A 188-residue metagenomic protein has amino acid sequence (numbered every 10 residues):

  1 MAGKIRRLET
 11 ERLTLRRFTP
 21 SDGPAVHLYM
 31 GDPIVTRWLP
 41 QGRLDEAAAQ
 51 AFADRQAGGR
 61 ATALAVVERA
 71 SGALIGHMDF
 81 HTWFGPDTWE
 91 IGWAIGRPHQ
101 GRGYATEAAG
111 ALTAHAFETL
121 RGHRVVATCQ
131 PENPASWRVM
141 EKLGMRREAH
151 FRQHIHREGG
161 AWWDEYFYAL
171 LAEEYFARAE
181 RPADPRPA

Functional and structural regions predicted by a protein language model:
M1-R37, A63, V67-A188: Acyl-donor (CoA/ACP) binding surface of acyl/acetyltransferases
I34-R55: Conserved GNAT-fold acetyl-CoA-binding loop/helix
D54-A65: A short helix-loop-beta-strand connector motif used in the catalytic cores of GNAT acetyltransferases and, in some
